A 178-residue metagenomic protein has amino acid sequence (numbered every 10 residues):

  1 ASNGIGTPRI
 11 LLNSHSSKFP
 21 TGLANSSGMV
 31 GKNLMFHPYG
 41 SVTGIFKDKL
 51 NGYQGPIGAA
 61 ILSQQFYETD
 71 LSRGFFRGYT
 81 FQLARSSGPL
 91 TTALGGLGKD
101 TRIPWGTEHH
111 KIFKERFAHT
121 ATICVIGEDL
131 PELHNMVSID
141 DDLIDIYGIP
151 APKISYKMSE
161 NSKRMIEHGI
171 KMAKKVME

Functional and structural regions predicted by a protein language model:
A1-I57: Glycine-rich loop(s) and the adjacent beta-strand/alpha-helix scaffold that form part
I45-Y53, G58-E178: FAD-dependent oxidoreductase catalytic-site/capping-region signature
